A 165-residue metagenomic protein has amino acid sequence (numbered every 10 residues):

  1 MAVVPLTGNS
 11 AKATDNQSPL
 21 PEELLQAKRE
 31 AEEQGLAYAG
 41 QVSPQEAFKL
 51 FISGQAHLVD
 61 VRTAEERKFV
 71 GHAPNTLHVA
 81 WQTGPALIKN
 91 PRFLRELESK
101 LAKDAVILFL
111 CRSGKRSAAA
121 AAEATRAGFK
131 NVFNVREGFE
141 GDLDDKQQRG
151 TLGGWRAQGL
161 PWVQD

Functional and structural regions predicted by a protein language model:
A2-A56, K68-V106, S117-D165: Rhodanese-like catalytic fold shared by cysteine-dependent sulfurtransferases and DSP/PTP-type phosphatases
L58-D60: Structural scaffold elements adjacent to functional motifs in cytosolic proteins
R62-E66: Short, polar loop motifs at secondary-structure junctions
F109-L110: Short, surface-exposed ligand- or partner-binding patches at beta-edge/loop junctions that are enriched in aromatics
